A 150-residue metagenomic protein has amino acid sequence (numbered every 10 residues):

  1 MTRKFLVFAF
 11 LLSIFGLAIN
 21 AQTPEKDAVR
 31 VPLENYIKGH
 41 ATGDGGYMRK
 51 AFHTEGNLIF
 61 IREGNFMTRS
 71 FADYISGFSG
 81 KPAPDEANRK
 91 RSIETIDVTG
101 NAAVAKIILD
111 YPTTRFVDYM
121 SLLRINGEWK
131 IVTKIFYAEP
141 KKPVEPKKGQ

Functional and structural regions predicted by a protein language model:
M1-V7: Bacterial N-terminal signal peptides that target proteins for export
T2, A18-G46, K50, P143-V144: Short, low-complexity N-terminal intrinsically disordered segments enriched in polar/charged residues
V7-G16: Bacterial N-terminal signal peptides
A28, L58-I61, R69-R115: Surface-exposed, charged secondary-structure patches
Y36, M48, G56, A105 (+1 more regions): Hydrophobic pocket/interface hotspot
I37-D44, F52-G56, F78-P82, G100: Sec/Tat-exported extracytoplasmic proteins
R115-K142: Short beta-strand edge/turn micro-motifs at domain boundaries
